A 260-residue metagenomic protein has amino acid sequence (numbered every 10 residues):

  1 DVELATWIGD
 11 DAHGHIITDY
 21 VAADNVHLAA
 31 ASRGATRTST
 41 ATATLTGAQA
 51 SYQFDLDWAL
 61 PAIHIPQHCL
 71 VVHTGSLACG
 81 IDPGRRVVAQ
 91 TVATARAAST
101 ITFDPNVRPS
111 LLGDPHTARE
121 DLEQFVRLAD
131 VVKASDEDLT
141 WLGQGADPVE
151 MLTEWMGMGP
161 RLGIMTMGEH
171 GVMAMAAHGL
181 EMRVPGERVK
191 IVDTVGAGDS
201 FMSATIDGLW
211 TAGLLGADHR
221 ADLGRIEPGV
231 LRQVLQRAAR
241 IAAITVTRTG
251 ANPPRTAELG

Functional and structural regions predicted by a protein language model:
V2-I81, A97, I101: Conserved N-terminal subdomain of the carbohydrate kinase-like
T6-W7, K133, M165-T166: Active-site-adjacent beta-strand anchor residues
D19, A93, D207, T211: Short, well-ordered alpha-helices that flank and scaffold nucleotide-derived cofactor binding pockets
F54-P61, L111-T117, G145, D222-G224: Short gly/ser/thr-rich secondary-structure transition/capping motifs
H64-H68, R127, G157: Flexible, charged surface loops at secondary-structure boundaries
V71-T153, R161, H170-G171: Conserved beta-alpha-beta core of the PfkB/ribokinase-like small-molecule kinase fold
Q144-G260: Conserved phosphate-binding/catalytic region of the ribokinase-like
